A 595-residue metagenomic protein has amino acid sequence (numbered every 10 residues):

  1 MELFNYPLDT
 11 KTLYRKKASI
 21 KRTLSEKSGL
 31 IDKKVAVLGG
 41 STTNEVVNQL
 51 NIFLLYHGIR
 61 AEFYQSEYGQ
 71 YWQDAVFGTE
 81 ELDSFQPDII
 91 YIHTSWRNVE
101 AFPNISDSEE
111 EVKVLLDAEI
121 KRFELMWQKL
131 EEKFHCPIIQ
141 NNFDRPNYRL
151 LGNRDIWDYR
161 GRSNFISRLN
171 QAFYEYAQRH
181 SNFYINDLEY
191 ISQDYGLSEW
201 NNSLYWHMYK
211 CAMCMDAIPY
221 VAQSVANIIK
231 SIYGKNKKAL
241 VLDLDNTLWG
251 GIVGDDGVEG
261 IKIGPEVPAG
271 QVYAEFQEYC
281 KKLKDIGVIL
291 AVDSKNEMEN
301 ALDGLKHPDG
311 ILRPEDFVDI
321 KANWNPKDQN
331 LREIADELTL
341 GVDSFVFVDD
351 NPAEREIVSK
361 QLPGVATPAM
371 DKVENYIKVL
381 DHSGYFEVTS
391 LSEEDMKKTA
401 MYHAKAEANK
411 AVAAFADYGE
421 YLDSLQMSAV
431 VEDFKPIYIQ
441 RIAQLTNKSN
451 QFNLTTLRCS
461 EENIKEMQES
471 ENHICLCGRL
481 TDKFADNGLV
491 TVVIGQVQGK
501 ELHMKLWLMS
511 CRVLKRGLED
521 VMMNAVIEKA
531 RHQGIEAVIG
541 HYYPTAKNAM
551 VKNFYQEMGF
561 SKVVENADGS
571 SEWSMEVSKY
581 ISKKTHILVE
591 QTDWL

Functional and structural regions predicted by a protein language model:
M1-S66: Serine-esterase "nucleophile elbow" of acetyl-processing enzymes
L24-D32, Q49, H57-G58, E62-S66 (+3 more regions): Alpha-helical cap/lid subdomain in secreted, periplasmic, or secretory-pathway luminal O-acyl-processing enzymes
K238-V253: Asp-based phosphoryl-transfer active-site loop
Q271, E275-K306, I320-K321, V358 (+4 more regions): Substrate-recognition element of Asp-dependent hydrolases with the DxDx(T/V) motif
L331-P352, V358: Conserved Lys-Pro-Asp/Glu-containing loop-to-beta segment of HAD-superfamily phosphomonoesterases, centered on
E337, S359, P363-M427, E528-L595: Terminal substrate-recognition subdomain of acyl/acetyltransferases
V430-R512: A conserved beta-strand-loop-helix scaffold within acyl/acetyltransferase catalytic domains
K483, L489-V564: Acyl-donor binding region in acyl/amide transferases
